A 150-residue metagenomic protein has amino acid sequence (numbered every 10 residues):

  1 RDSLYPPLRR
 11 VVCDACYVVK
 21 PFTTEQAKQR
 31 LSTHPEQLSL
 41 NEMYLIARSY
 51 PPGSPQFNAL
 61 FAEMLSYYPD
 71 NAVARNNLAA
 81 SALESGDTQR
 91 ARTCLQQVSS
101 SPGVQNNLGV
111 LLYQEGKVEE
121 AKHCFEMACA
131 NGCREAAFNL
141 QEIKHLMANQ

Functional and structural regions predicted by a protein language model:
R1-Q150: N-terminal targeting segments with Sec-dependent signals, encompassing both cleavable signal peptides and non-cleavable
